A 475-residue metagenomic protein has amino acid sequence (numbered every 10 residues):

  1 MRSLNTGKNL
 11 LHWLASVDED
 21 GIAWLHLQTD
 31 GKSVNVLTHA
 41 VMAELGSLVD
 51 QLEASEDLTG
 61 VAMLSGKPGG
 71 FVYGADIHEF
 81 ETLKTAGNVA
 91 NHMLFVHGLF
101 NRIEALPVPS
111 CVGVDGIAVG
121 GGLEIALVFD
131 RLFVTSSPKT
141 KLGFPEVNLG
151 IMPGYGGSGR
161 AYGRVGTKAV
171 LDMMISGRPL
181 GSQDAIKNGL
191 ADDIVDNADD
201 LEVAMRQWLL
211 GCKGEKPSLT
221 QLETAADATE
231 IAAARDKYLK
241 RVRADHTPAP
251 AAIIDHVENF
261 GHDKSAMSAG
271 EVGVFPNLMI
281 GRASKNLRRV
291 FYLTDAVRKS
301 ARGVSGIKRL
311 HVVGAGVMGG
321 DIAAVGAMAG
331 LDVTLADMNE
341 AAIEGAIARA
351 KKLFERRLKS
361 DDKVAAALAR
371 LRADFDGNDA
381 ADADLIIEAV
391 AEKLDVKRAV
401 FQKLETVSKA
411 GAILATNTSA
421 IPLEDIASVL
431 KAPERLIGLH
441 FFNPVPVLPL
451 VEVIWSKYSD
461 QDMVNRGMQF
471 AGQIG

Functional and structural regions predicted by a protein language model:
M1-L64, G98-N101: Conserved CoA-thioester-binding segment of acyl-CoA-metabolizing enzymes
M1-Q28, S33, E124-V128, K168 (+5 more regions): Amphipathic alpha-helical segments at domain termini/boundaries
T29-K32, A341-A342, E355-L414, A420-E424 (+1 more regions): Rossmann-like NAD(P)-binding element
S65-L99, A118, N148-G150: Glycine- (often His-adjacent) and acidic-residue-rich active-site loop that binds/positions the CoA thioester
H97, N101-L149, P153, V317: Glycine-rich beta-to-alpha active-site loop
D130-G154, A191-M205, T334-A336, E340: Gly/Pro- and small hydrophobic-enriched strand-loop and loop-to-helix capping segments that sit at the rims
L180-S182, L331, A432, V453-G475: Internal alpha-helical scaffold of NAD(P)-dependent oxidoreductase catalytic cores
A296-L353: NAD(P)+-binding Rossmann beta1-loop-alpha1 motif at the extreme N-terminus of oxidoreductases
